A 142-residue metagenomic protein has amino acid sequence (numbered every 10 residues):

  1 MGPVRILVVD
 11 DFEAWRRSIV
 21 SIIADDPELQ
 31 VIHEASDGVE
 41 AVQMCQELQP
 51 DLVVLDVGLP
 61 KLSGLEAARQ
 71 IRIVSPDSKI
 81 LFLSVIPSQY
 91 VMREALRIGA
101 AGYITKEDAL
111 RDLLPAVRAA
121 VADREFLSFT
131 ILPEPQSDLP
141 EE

Functional and structural regions predicted by a protein language model:
G2-W15, I19-I23: Conserved acidic segment of CheY-like receiver
D10, D56, S84: Active-site residues of response regulator receiver
W15, P60, S84, S88: The feature encodes the CheY-like receiver
E28-S36, M44: Short hydrophobic/Thr-rich beta-strand motif most characteristic of the beta2 strand and flanking loop of CheY-like
D37-E40, S63-E66: Acidic catalytic/metal-coordinating carboxylates
Q46-L48, Q70-S78, I98: Conserved phosphotransfer cores of two-component systems
L48-V54, L59: Active-site beta3 strand of CheY-like receiver
Y90-R97, G102-E142: Short, flexible helix-to-coil linker/hinge segments that flank and couple to helix-turn-helix
